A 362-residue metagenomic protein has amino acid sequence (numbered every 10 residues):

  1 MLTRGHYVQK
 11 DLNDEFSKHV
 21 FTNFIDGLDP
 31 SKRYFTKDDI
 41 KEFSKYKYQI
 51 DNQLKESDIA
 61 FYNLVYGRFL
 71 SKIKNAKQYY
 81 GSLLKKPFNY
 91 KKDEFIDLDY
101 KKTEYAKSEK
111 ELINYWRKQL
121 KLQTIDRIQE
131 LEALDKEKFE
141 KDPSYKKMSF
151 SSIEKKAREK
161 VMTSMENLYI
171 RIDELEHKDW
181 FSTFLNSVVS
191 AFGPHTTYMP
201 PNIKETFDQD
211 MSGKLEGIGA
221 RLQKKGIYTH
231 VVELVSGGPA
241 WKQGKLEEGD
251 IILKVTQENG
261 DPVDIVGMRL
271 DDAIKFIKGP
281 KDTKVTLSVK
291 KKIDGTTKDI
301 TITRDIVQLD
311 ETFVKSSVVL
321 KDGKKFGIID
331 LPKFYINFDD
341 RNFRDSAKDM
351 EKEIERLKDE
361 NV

Functional and structural regions predicted by a protein language model:
M1-L2, H6-Q9, F139, P143-K146 (+2 more regions): N-terminal targeting leaders that route proteins to membranes or the secretory/organellar pathways
M1-Y7, K45-Q49, T163-N167, P332-Y335: Acidic/histidine-rich, surface-exposed loop or edge segments in extracytoplasmic proteins
R4-L12, I170-K178, G193-L215, K224 (+3 more regions): Cleft-lining beta-strand/loop regions that shape enzyme active-site pockets
Q9-N13, D58, Y105, E109 (+6 more regions): Generic alpha-helical structural element
L12-K18, I25-Y100, M162, Y169-K224 (+2 more regions): Extended, small/polar residue-biased N-terminal targeting/export presequences and adjacent propeptide/linker tracts
E15, H19, L64, E111 (+11 more regions): Generic recognition of stable, solvent-exposed alpha-helical segments in well-folded globular domains
D26-G27, Y48, G67-Q78, S82 (+4 more regions): PDZ/PDZ-like domain segments forming the peptide/carboxylate-binding groove, activating on the N-terminal beta-strands
N114-E166: Long, low-complexity, polar/charged, intrinsically disordered or flexibly structured peripheral segments
